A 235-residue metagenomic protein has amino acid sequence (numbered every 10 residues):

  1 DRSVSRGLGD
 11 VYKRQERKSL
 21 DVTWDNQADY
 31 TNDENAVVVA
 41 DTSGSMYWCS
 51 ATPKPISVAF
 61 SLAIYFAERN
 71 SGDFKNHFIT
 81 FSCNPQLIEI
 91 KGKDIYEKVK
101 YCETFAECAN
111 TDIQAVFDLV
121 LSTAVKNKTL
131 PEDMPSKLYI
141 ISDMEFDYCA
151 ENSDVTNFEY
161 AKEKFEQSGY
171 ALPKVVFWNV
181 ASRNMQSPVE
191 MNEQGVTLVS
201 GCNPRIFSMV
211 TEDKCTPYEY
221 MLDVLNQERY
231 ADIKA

Functional and structural regions predicted by a protein language model:
D1-Y12: Single conserved hydrophobic/aromatic residue that forms the stacking wall/gate of nucleotide- or nucleobase-binding
K13-E34: Extended, non-globular alpha-helical segments
Q27-E97, V116, M134-I140: Von Willebrand factor
S50-P55, E107-T111, N152: Alpha-helix capping and helix-loop boundary segments enriched in small/acidic/polar residues
I90-S136: Von Willebrand factor
F117-L172: Exposed acidic/Ser/Thr-rich ligand/metal-binding surfaces
A150-A235: Von Willebrand factor type A / integrin I
